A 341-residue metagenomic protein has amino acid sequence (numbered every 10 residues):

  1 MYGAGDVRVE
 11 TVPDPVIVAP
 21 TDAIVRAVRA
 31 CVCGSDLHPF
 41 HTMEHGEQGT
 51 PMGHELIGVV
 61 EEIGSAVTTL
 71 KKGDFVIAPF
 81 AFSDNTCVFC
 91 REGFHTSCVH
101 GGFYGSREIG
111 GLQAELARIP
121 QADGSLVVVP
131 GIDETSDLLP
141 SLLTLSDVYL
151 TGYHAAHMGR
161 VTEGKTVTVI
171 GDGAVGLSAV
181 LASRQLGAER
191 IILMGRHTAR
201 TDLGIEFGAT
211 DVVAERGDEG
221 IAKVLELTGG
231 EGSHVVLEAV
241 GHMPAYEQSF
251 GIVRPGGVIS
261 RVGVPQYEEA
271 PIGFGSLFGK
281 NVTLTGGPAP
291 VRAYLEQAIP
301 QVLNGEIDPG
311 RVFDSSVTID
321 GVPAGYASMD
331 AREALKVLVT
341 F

Functional and structural regions predicted by a protein language model:
P13-C31, M43-C90, G110, P130-T135: Glycine-rich beta-strand-centered segment in the early N-terminal region that forms part of a ligand/cofactor-binding
V18-A19, K71, T162, R254 (+1 more regions): Residue-level recognition of short, solvent-exposed, well-ordered loop/turn junctions that link secondary-structure
E55, K72-F75, F89, L116 (+4 more regions): Residue-level marker of beta-strand positions
D84-I170: NAD(P)H dinucleotide-binding glycine-rich loop of Rossmann-like/cofactor-binding domains, especially the beta1-alpha1
E134-D218, A222: Mid-domain Rossmann-like dinucleotide-binding core that forms the NAD(H)/NADP(H) cofactor-binding site
G159-R160, D202-T283, P323: Glycine-rich cofactor phosphate-binding loops and adjacent beta1-alpha1 units of small-molecule cofactor enzyme domains
H197, P265, P290: Residues in the short beta-alpha loop(s) of Rossmann-like NAD(P)-binding domains
E247-G251, R292-F341: C-terminal hydrophobic helical "lid"/dimerization subdomain of Rossmann-like NAD(P)H-dependent oxidoreductases
